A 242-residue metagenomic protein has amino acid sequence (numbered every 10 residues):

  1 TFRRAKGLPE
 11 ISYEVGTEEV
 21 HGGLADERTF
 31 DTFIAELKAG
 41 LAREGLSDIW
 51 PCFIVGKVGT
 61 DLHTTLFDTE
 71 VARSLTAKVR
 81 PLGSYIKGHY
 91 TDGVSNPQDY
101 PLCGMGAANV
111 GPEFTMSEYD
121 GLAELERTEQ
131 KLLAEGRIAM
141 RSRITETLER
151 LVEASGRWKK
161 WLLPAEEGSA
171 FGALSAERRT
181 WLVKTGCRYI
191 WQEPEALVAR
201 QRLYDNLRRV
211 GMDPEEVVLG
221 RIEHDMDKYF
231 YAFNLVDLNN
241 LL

Functional and structural regions predicted by a protein language model:
T1-Y85, T91, Q98-D99: Helix-rich catalytic cores of soluble enzyme domains
R80, S84-T91, S95-L242: Flexible, acidic glycine-rich loops studded with aromatic residues
